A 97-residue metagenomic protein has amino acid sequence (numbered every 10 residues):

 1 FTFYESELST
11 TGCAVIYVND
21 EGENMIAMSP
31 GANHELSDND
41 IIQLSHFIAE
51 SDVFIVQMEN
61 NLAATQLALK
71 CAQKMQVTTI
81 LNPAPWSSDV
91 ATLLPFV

Functional and structural regions predicted by a protein language model:
F1-D52, K70: Conserved N-terminal subdomain of the carbohydrate kinase-like
S51-V97: Conserved beta-alpha-beta core of the PfkB/ribokinase-like small-molecule kinase fold
